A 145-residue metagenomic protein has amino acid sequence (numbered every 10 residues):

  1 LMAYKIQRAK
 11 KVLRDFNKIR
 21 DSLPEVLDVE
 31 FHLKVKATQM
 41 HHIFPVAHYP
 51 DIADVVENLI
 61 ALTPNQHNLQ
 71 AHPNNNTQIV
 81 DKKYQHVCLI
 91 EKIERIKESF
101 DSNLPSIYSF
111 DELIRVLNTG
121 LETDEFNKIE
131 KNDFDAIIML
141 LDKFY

Functional and structural regions predicted by a protein language model:
L1-E30, A53: Short, charged surface segments at domain edges that flank catalytic/cofactor-binding sites
K11-L23, F44, K83-I93: Generic hydrophobic, helix-prone segments enriched in Leu/Val/Ile
P24-I60, Q70-Q78, K82: Histidine-centered nuclease catalytic patch
E57, P64-Y145: C-terminal structured domain segments
